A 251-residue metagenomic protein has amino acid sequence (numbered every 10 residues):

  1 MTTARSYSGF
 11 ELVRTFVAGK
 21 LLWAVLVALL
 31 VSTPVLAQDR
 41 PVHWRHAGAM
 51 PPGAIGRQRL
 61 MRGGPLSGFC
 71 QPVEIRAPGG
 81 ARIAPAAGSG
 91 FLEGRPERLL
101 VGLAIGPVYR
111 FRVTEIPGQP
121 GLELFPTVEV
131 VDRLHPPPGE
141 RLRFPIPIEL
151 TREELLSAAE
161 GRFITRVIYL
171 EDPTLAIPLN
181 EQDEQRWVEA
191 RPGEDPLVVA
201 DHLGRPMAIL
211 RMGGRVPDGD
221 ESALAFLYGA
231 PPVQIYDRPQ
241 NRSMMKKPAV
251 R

Functional and structural regions predicted by a protein language model:
M1-A18: N-terminal secretory signal peptides that target proteins for export/translocation
T2, V250-R251: Short, intrinsically disordered, low-complexity terminal/loop segments
F16-S32: Bacterial N-terminal signal peptides
T33-A37: Sec/Tat signal peptide C-region and signal peptidase I cleavage site
Q38-V250: A general "mature secreted/periplasmic domain" signal
